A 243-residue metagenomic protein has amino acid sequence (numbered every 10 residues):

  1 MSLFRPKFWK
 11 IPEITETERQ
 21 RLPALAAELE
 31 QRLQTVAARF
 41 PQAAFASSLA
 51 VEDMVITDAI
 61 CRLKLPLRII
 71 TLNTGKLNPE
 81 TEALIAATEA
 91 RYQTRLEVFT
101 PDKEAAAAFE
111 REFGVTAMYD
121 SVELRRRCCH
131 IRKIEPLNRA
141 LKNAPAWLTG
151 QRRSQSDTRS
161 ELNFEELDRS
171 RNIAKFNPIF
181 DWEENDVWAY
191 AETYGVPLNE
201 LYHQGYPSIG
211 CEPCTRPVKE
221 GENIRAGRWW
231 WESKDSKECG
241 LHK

Functional and structural regions predicted by a protein language model:
S2-K243: Nucleotide-activated chemistry modules centered on ATP-dependent adenylation/adenylyltransferase
